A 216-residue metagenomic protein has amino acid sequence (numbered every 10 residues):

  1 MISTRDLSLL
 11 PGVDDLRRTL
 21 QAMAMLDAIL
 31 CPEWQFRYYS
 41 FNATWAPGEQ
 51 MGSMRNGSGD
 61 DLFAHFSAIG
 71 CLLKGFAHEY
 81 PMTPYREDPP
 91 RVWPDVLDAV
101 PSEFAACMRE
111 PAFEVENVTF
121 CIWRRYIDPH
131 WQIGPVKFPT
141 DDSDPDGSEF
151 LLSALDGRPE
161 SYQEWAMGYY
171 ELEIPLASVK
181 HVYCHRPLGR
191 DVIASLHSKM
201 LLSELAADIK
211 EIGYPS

Functional and structural regions predicted by a protein language model:
M1-G59, A68-I69, T83-S216: N-terminal domain-onset segments
F76-T83: Short, solvent-exposed aromatic-acidic interface loops
